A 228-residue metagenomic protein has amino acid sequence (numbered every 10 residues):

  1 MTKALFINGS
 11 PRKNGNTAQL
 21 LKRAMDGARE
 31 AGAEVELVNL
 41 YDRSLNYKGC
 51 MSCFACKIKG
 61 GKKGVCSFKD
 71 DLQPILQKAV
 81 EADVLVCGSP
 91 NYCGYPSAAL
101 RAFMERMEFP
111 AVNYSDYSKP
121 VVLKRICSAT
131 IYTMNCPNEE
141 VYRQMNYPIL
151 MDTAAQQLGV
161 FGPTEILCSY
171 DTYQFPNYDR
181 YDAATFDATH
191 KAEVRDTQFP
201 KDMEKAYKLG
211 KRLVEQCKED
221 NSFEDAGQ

Functional and structural regions predicted by a protein language model:
M1-D116, T185-Q228: N-terminal beta1-alpha1-beta2 submodule of the flavodoxin-like/Rossmannoid cofactor-binding fold
G9, L40, I131-T133, S169: Cofactor-binding loop segments of dinucleotide-utilizing enzymes, especially the Rossmann-like FAD- and NAD(P)+-binding
Y47-M51, Y142-R143, P176-Y181: Short aromatic-enriched loop/helix-cap "lid" or pocket-rim segments at secondary-structure transitions that line
Y92, T133-P137, T172-Y173: Short acidic/polar capping segments at secondary-structure boundaries
A98, V112-L167: Short, glycine-/small-residue-rich phosphate/pyrophosphate-handling segment
V160, D179-A188: The feature marks non-catalytic terminal segments
E165-P176: Beta-strand-loop-alpha "switch" segments that mediate conformational coupling across diverse proteins
